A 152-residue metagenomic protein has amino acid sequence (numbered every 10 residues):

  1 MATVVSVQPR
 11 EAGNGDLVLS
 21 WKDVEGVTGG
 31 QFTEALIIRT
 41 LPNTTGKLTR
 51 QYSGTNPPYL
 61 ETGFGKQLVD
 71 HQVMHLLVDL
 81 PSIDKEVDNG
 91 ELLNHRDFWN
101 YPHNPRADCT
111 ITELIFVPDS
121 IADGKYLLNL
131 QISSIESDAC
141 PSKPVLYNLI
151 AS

Functional and structural regions predicted by a protein language model:
M1-S152: Active-/binding-site microenvironments in catalytic and ligand-binding cores
